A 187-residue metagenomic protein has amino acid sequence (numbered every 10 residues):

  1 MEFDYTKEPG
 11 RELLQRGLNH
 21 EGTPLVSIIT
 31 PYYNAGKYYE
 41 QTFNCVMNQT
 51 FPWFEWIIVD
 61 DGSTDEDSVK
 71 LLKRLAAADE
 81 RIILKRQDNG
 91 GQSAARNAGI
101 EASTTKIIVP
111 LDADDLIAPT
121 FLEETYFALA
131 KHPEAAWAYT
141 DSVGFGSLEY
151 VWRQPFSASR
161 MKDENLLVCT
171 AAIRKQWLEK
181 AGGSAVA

Functional and structural regions predicted by a protein language model:
M1-M47: N-proximal low-complexity "stem/linker" segments adjacent to membrane-targeting elements
T23-V26, M47-I58, D79-I83: Short loop->beta transition adjacent to catalytic acidic/histidine clusters or analogous donor-positioning motifs
E40-N44, S68-K70, T105, A118-A130: Short alpha-helix within the catalytic core of nucleotide-sugar-dependent glycosyltransferases
D60-K70, D112: A conserved acidic beta->alpha catalytic loop
Q87-S103: Glycine-rich, basic loop-to-helix element that forms the pyrophosphate-binding segment of sugar-nucleotide handling
I108: Short aromatic/hydrophobic "clamp" motif used to bind/position activated sugar donors
T120-V151: Conserved donor NDP-sugar-binding/catalytic core segment of glycosyltransferases
A158-A187: Conserved nucleotide-sugar donor-binding catalytic segment
